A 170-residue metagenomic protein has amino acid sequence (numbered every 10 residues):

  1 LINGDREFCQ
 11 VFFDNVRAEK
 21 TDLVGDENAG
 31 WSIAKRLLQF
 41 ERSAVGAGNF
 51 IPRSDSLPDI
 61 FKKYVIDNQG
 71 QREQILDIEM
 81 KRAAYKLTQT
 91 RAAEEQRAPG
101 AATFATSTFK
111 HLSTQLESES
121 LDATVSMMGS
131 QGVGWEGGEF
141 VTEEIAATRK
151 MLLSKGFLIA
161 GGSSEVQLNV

Functional and structural regions predicted by a protein language model:
L1-L87, K155-F157: Glycine-rich beta->alpha junctions and the first turn(s) of the following alpha-helix
D5-R6, A101, A146, M151: A generic fold-level signal
N28-F50, M128-V170: Glycine-rich phosphate/cofactor-binding loops in nucleotide/flavin-utilizing enzymes
S54, I75-I78, T106-K110, A147: Hydrophobic packing residues in well-ordered alpha-helices of helical domains and bundles
Q69-R72, A83-F140: C-terminal helix-coil-helix/basic helical segment that borders enzyme active sites and/or dimer interfaces and provides
I75, S113, G162: Hydrophobic, well-ordered secondary-structure elements that form the walls of internal hydrophobic environments
